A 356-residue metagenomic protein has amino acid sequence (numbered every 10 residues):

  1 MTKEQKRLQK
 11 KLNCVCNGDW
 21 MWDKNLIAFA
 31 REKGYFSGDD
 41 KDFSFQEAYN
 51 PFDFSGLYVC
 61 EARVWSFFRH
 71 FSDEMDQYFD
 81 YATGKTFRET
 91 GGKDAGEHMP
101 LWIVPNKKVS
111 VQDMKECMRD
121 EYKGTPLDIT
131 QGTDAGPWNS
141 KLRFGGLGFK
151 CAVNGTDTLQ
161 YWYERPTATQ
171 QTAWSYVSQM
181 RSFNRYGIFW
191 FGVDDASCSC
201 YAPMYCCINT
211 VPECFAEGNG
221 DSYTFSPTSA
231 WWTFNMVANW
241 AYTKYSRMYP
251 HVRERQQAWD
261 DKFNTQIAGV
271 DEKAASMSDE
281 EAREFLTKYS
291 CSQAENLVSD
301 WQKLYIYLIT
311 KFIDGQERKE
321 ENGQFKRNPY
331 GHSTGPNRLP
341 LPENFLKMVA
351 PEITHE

Functional and structural regions predicted by a protein language model:
T2-E356: C-terminus-biased signal that marks the final domain/tail of proteins
